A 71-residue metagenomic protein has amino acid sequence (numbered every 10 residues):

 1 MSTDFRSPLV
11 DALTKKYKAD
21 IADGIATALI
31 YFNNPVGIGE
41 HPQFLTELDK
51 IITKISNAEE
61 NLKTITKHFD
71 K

Functional and structural regions predicted by a protein language model:
S2-K71: Extended, charge-rich alpha-helical interface modules
